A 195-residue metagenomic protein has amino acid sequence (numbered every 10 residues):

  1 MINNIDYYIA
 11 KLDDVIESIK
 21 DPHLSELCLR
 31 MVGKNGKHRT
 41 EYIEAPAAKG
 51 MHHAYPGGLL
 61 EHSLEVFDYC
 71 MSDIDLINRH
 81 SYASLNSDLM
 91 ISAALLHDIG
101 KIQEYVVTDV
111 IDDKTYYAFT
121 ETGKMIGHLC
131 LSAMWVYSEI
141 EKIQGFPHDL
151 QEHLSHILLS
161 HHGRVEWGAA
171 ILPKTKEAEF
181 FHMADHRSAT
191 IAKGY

Functional and structural regions predicted by a protein language model:
M1-I2, G127: Proteins with a high burden of low-complexity, intrinsically disordered sequence enriched in S/T/G/P/A and R, requiring
I2-T120, R164: Acidic/His-rich, divalent-metal-binding segments that scaffold phosphate/diphosphate chemistry
M51, N78-K193: Divalent metal-dependent catalytic cores for phosphoryl transfer on phosphate-bearing substrates
